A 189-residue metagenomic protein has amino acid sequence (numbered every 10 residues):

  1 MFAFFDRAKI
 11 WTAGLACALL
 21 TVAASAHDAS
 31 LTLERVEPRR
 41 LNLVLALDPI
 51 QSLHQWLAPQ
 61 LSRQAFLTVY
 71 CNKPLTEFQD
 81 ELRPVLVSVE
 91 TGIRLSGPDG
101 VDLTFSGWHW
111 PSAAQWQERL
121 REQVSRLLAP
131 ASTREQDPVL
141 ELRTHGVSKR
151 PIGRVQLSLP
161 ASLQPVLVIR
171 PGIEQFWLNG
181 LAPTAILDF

Functional and structural regions predicted by a protein language model:
F2-T12: Bacterial N-terminal signal peptides that target proteins for export
A16-C17: Non-catalytic structural scaffold of enzyme domains
T21-A23: N-terminal signal peptide c-region/cleavage motif recognized by signal peptidases
S25-F189: N-terminal soluble domains immediately following signal/targeting peptides that reside in extracytoplasmic
